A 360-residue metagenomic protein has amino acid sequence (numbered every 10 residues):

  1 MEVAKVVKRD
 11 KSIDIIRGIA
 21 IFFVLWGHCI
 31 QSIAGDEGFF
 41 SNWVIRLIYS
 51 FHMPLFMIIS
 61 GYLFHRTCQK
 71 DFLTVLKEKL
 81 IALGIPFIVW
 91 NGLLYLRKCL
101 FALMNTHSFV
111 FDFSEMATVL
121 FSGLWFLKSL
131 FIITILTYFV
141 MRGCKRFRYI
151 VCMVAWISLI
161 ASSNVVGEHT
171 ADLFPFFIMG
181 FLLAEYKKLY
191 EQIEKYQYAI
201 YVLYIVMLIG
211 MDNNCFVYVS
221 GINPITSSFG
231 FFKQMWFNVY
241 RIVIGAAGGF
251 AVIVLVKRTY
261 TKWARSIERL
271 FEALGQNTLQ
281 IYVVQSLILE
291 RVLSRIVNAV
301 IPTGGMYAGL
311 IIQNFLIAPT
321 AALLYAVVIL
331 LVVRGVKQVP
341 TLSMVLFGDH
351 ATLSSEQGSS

Functional and structural regions predicted by a protein language model:
M1-S360: Alpha-helical transmembrane segments and their immediate juxtamembrane cytosolic regions
